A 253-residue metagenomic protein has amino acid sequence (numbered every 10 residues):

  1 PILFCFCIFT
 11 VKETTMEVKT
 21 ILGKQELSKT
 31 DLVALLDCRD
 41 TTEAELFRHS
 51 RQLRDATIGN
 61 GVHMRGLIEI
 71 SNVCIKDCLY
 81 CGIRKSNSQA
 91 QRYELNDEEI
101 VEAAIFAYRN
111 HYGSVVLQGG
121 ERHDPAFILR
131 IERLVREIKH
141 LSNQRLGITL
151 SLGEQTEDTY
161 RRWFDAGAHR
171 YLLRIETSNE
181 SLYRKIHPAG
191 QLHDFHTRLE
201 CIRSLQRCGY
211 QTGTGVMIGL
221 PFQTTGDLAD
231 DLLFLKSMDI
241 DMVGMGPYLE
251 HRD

Functional and structural regions predicted by a protein language model:
L3-K76: Flexible, acidic/Gly-rich N-terminal and inter-domain linker regions that tether and position cofactor-handling modules
F47-N87, R92-Q118, H169: N-terminal pre-triad scaffold of radical SAM enzymes
S50, C78, L173, L205 (+1 more regions): Conserved, mostly hydrophobic/aromatic
I68-C74, R174-S178, L249: Short glycine-enriched loops at secondary-structure junctions
R84-D97, T149-Q155, P221-T225: Active-site mouth loops of central-metabolism enzymes
A104-I105, T156-H169, A229-D239: Short amphipathic alpha-helices and their capping/turn segments at secondary-structure boundaries
Y112-I202, R207, Q211, I218-P221: Conserved SAM/AdoMet-binding glycine-rich loop
G119, H196-D253: Conserved C-terminal portion of the radical SAM core fold that forms the substrate/S-adenosylmethionine-binding
